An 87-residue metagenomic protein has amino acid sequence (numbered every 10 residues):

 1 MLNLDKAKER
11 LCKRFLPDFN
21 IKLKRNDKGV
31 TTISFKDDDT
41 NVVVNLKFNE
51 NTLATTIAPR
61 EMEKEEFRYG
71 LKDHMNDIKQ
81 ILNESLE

Functional and structural regions predicted by a protein language model:
M1-T32, I57-L71: Negatively charged, low-complexity tracts enriched in Asp/Glu with abundant Ser/Thr
F15-L16, N20, F35-D37, N41 (+1 more regions): Short, flexible coil/linker elements and helix-boundary hinge sites characteristic of intrinsically disordered
V30, N41-V43, D77, I81: N-terminal functional modules and adjacent low-complexity/disordered segments of proteins
T32-N51: A short, structured beta-strand/loop element
F48-E87: C-terminal basic regulatory modules in eukaryotic proteins
